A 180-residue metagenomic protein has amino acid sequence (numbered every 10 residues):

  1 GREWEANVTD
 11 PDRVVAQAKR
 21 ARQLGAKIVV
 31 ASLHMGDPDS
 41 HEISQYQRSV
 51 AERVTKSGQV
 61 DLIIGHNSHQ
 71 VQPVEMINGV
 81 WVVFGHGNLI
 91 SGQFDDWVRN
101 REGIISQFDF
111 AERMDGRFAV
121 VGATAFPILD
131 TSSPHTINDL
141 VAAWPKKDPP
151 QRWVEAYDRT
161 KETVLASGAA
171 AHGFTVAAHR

Functional and structural regions predicted by a protein language model:
G1-R180: Acidic, metal/ion-coordinating pockets
